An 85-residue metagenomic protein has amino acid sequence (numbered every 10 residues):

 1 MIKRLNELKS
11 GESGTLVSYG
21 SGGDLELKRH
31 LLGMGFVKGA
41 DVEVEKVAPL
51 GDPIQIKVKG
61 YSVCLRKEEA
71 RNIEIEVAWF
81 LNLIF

Functional and structural regions predicted by a protein language model:
M1, S10, L83-F85: Helix-rich terminal scaffold detector
R4, L32-G33, V44-K46: Short, conserved secondary-structure segments in the cores of folded domains
L16, D41-V44: Conserved hydrophobic positions within beta-strands
E26-H30: Short alpha-helix capping/helix-loop boundary micro-motifs
I54-F85: C-terminal structural segments of small proteins and small subunits
